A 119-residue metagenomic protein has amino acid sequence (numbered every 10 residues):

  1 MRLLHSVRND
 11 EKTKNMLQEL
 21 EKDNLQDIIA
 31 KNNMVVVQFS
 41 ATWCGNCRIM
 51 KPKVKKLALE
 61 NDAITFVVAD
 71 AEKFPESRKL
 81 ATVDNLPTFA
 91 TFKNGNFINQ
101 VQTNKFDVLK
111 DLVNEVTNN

Functional and structural regions predicted by a protein language model:
T13-V35, V108-N119: N-terminal leader/targeting and pre-domain segments
E19-L20, F39, K51-E76: Thiol-based oxidoreductase modules, predominantly thioredoxin-like and allied folds used for disulfide exchange
N24-K56: Local sequence-structure signature of Cys/Sec-based thiol-disulfide redox active-site neighborhoods
A81-T91: Structural micro-motif
T91-N119: Non-catalytic, surface beta->alpha helical segment in thiol-disulfide oxidoreductase systems
